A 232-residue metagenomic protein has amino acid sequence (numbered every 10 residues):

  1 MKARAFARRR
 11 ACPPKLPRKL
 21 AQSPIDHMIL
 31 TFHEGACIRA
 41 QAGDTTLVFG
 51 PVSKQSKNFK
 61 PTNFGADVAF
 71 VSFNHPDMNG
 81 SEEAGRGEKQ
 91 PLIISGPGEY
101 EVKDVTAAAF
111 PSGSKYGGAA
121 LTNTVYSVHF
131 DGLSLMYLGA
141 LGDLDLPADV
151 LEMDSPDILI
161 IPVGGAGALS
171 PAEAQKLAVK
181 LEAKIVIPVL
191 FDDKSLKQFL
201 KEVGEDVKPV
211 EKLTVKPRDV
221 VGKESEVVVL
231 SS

Functional and structural regions predicted by a protein language model:
R18-G43, L92, G96-D104, A108 (+3 more regions): Zn-dependent metallo-beta-lactamase
I29-F32, T46-G50, D104-G113, V125-S127 (+2 more regions): Active-site-proximal beta-strand elements of phosphoester/diester hydrolases
I29-H33, A119-A120, L181, I185-S232: Binuclear metal-ion centers of metallo-dependent hydrolases, dominated by the metallo-beta-lactamase
C37-P97, A108-N123, L141-E152: Pre-active-site segment of Zn-dependent metallo-hydrolases
A66-D67, D157, K184: Conserved acidic residues
K115-L181: Active-site-proximal loop/helix segments of hydrolase catalytic cores
